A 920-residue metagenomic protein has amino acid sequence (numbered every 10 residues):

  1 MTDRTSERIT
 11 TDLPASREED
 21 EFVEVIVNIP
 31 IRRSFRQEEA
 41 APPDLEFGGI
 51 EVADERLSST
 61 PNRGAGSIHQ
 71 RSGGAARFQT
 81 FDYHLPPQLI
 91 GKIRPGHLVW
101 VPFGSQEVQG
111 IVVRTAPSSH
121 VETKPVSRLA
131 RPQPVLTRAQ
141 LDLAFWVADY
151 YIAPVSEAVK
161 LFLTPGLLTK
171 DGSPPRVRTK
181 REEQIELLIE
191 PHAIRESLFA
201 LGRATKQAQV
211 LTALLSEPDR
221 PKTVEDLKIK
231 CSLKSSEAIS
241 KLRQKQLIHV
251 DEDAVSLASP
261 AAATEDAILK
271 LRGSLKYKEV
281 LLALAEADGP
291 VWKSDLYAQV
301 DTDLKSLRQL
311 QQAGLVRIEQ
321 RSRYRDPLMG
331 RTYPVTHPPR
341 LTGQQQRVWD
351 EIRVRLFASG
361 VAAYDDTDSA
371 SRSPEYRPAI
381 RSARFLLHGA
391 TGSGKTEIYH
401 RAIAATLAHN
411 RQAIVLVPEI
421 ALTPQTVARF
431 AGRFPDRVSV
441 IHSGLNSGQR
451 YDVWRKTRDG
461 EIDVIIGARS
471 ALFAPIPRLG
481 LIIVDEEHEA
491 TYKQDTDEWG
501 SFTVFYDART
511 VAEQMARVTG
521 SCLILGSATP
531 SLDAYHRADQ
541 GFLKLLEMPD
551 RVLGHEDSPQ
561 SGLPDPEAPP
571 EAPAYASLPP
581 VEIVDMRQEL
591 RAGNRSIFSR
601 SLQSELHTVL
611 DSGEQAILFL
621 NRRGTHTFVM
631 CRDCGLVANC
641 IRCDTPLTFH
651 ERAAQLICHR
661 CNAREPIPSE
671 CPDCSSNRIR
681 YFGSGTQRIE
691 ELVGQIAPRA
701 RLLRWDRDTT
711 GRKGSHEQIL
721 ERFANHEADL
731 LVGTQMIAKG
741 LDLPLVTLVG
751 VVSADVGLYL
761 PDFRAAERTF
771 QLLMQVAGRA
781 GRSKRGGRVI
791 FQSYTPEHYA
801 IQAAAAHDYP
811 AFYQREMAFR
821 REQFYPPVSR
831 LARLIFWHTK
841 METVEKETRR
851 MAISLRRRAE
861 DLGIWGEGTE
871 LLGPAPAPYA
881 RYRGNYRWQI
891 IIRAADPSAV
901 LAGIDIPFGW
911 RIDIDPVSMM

Functional and structural regions predicted by a protein language model:
M1-S527, A534, D539-A576, Y879-R883 (+2 more regions): Accessory, non-ATPase domains that flank or precede helicase/AAA+ motor cores in DNA-metabolism machines
D20-V23, Y83, G110, V581 (+3 more regions): Small-residue-enriched segments and motifs
A153-E157, L168, D219-R220, P290 (+6 more regions): Intrinsically disordered or highly flexible coil/loop and linker segments, enriched in small and charged/polar residues
T336-T342, Q346-D350, R381-E845, R849 (+5 more regions): Inter-lobe coupling/hinge segments of SF2-like helicase ATPases
C631, P876-A877: Small-residue (G/A/S/T)-rich helix-start motifs and N-terminal tracts that mark the onset
L703, A859-P876, D913: Short beta-strand elements
M851-L862, G903-P907: Generic non-transmembrane alpha-helical segments
